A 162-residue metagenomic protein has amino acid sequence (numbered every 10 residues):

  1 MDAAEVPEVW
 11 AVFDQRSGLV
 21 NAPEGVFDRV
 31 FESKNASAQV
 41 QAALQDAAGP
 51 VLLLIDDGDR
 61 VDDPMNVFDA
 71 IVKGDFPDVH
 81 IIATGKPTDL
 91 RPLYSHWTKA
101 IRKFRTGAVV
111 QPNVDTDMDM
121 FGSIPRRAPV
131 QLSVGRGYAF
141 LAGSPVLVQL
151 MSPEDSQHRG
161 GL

Functional and structural regions predicted by a protein language model:
M1-K103: P-loop NTPase catalytic phosphate-binding loop
P7-V9, F27, P50, T84-G85 (+1 more regions): Phosphate-binding and hydrolysis-coupling loops of NTP-dependent motor/remodeling domains
